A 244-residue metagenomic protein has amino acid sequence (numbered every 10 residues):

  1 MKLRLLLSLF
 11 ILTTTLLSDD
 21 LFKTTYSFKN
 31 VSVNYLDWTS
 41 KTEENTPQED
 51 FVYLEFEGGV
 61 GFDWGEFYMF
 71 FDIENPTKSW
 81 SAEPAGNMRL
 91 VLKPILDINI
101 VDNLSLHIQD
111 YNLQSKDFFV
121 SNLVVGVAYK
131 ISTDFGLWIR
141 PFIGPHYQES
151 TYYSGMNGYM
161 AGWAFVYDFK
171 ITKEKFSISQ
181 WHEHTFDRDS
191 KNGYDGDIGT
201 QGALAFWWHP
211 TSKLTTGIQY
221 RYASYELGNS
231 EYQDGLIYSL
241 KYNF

Functional and structural regions predicted by a protein language model:
M1-Y26: Cleavable N-terminal export/targeting peptides
S18-N75: Short glycine/proline- and aromatic-enriched beta-strand/turn motifs that initiate or cap beta-hairpins
T24, Y35, V60-F62, P94-I98 (+4 more regions): Residue-level signature of outer-membrane beta-barrel architecture
Y35-T39, F62, I73-T77, D110-Q114 (+5 more regions): Transmembrane beta-strands of outer-membrane beta-barrel pores
P47-D50, N75-A164, Y194, E231-G235: Outer-membrane pore/translocation modules
W64-M69, V101-I108, T133-I139, F169-I178 (+2 more regions): Repeated loop/turn-to-beta-strand initiation elements of outer-membrane beta-barrel proteins
H146-K213, Y222-A223, Y242-F244: Outer-membrane beta-barrel transmembrane domain signature
Q233-F244: Outer-membrane beta-barrel "beta-signal"
